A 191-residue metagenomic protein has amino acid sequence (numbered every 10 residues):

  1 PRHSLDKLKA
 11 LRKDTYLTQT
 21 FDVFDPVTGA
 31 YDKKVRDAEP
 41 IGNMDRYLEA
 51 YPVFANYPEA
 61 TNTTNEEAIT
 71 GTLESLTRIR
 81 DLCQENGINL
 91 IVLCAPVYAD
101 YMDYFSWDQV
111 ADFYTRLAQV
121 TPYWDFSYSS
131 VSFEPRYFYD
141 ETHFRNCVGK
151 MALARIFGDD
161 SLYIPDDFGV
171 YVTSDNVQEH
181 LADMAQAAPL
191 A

Functional and structural regions predicted by a protein language model:
P1-R80, G169-A191: Secreted/periplasmic serine-hydrolase-like ester/acetyl group-modifying domain
S4-D14, I79-N86, R116, V120 (+1 more regions): Structured segments of extracytoplasmic/periplasmic soluble domains in secreted or envelope-associated proteins
I41-F133: Flexible, glycine-rich surface segments
Y104-A191: C-terminal regions of proteins
